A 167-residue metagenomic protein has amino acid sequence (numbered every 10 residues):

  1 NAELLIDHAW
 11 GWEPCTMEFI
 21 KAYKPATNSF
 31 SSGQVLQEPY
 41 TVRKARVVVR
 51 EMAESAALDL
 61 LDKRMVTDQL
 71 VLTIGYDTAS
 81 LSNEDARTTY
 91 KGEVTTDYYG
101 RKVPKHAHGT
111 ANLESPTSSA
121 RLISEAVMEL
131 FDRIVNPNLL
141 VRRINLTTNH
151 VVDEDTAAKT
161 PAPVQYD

Functional and structural regions predicted by a protein language model:
N1-D167: Basic, low-complexity intrinsically disordered segments
